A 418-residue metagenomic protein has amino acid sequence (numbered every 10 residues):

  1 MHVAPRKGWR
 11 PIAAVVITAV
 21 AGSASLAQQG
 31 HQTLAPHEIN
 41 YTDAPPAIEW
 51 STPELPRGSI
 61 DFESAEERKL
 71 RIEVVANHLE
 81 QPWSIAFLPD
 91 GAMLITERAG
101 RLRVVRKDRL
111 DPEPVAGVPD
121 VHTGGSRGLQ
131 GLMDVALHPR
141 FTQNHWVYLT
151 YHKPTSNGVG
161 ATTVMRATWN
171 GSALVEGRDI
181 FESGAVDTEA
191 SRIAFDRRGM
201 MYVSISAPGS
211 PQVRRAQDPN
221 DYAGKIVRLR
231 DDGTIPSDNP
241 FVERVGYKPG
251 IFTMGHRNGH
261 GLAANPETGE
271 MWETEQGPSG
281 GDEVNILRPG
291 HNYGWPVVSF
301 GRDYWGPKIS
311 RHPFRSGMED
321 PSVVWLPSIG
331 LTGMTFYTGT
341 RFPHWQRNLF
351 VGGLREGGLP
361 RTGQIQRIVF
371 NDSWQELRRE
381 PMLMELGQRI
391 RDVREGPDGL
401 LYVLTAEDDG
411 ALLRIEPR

Functional and structural regions predicted by a protein language model:
H2-A13: Bacterial N-terminal signal peptides that target proteins for export
A13-S23: Bacterial N-terminal signal peptides
Q28-P211, G261-A264, G269-G277, P327-D372 (+1 more regions): Acidic, Gly/Ser/Thr-rich repeat motifs that build Ca2+-stabilized beta-propeller blades
E113-Q130, R178-A190, D231-F252, P296-L326 (+1 more regions): Surface-exposed loop and turn segments in beta-propeller and other repeat-based domains that flank or scaffold
T162-G171, P219-D232, L287-R288, I365-V369: Beta-propeller blade signature
L229-D231, L413-R418: Short beta-strand-to-coil "C-cap" segments at the C-terminal boundary of structured domains/repeats, marking
Y247-R288: Repeat-solenoid scaffold signature
W374-P397: Conserved blade-ending motifs and adjacent loop-strand segments that build the rim/top face of beta-propeller domains
